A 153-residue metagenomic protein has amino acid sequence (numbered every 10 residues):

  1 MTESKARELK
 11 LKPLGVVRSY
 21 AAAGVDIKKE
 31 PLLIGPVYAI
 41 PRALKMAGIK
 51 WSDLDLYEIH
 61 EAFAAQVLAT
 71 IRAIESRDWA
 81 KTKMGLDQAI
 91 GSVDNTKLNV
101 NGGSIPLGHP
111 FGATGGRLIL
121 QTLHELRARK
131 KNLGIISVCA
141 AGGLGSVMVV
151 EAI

Functional and structural regions predicted by a protein language model:
M1-I153: Claisen-condensing/thiolase-fold acyl-transfer catalytic domains that form or cleave C-C bonds in fatty acid
